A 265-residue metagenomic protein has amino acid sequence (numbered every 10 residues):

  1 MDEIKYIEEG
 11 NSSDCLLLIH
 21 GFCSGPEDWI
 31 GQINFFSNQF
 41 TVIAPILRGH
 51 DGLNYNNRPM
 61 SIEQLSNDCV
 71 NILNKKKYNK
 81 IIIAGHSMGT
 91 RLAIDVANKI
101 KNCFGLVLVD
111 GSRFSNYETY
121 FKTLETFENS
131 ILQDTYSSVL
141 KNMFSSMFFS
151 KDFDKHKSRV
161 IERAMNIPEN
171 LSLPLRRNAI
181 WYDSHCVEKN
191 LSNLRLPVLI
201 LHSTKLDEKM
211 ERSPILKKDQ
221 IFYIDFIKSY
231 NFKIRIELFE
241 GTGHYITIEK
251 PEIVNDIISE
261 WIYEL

Functional and structural regions predicted by a protein language model:
M1-L17, N38-T41, N79, K155 (+5 more regions): Alpha/beta-hydrolase fold catalytic core
K5-Y55: Conserved HGGG/HGGXW glycine-rich cap/lid loop of the alpha/beta-hydrolase fold
G31, R91, D95-K99: Active-site signature of alpha/beta-hydrolase-fold catalytic machinery across serine- and Asp/Cys-nucleophile hydrolases
N34, I43-A84, M88, D256: Active-site loop/oxyanion-hole signature of alpha/beta-hydrolase fold enzymes
D95-N98, F104-T135: Flexible "cap/lid" loop of the alpha/beta hydrolase fold
Y117-T119, S137-N190: Conserved alpha/beta-hydrolase catalytic His-Asp/Glu region
R195, L199-T242: Conserved loop-alpha-helix segment in the C-terminal half of the alpha/beta-hydrolase fold that carries the catalytic
F239-P251, N255: Catalytic histidine-centered segment of alpha/beta-hydrolase-like enzymes
